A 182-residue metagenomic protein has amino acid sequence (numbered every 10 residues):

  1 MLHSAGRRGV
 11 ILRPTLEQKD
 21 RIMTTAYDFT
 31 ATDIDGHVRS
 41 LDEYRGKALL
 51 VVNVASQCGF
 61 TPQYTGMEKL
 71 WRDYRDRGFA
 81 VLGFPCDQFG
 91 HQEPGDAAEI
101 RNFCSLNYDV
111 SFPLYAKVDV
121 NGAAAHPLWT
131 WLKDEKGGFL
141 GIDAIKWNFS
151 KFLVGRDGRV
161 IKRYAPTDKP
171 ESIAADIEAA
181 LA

Functional and structural regions predicted by a protein language model:
R7-I22: Short, Lys/Arg-enriched N-terminal segments with co-localized hydrophobic residues within the first ~10-30 amino acids
I22-A182: Chalcogenol-based redox active-site neighborhoods
